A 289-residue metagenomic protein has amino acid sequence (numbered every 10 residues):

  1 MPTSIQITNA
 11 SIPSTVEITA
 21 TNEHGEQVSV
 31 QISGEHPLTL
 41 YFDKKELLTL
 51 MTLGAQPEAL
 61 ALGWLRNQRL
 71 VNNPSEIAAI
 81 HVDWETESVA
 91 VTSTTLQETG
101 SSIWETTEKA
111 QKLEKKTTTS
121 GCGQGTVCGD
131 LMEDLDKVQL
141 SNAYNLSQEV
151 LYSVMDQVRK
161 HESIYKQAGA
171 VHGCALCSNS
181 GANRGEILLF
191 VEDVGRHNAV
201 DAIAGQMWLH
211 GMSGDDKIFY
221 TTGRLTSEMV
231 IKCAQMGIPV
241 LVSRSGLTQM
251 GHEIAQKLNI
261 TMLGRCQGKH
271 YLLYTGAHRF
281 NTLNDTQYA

Functional and structural regions predicted by a protein language model:
M1-P2, A289: Basic/polar N-terminal segments that are highly enriched at the extreme N-terminus, encompassing both cleavable
P2-F190, V194: Intrinsically disordered, low-complexity regions enriched in acidic/Ser/Thr/Pro/Gln residues
C177-S178, Y274-G276: Short beta-strand-to-turn element immediately C-terminal to the catalytic PLP-Schiff-base lysine in fold type I
R196-L273, T282-Y288: Feature captures the catalytic cores and cofactor-binding loops of soluble hydro-lyases/lyases that act on carboxylate
